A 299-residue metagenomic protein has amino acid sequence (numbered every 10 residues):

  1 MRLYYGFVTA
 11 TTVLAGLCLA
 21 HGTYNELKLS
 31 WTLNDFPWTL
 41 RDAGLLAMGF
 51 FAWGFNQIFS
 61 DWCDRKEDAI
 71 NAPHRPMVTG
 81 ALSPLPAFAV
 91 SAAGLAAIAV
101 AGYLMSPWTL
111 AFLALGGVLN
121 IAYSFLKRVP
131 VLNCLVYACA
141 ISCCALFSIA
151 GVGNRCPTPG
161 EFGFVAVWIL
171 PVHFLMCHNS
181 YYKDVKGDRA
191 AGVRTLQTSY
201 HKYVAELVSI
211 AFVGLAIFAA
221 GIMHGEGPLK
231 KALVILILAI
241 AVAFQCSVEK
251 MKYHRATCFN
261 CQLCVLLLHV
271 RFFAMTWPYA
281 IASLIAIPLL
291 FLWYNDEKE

Functional and structural regions predicted by a protein language model:
M1-E299: Multi-pass alpha-helical membrane architecture of UbiA-family and related isoprenoid/lipid prenyltransferases
